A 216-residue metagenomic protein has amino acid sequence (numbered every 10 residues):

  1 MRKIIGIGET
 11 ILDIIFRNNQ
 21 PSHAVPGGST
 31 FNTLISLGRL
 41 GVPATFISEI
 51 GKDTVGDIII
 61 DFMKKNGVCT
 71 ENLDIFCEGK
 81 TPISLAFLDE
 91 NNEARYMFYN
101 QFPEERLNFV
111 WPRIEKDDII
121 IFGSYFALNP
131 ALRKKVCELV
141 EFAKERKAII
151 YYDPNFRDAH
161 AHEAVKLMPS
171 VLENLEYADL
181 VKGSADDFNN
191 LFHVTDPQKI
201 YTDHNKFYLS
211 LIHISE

Functional and structural regions predicted by a protein language model:
M1-C69: Glycine-rich phosphate/adenosyl-contacting loop at the front of the ribokinase-like
K3-I5, D118-I119, L180: Structural motif
G38, K64, E141-E145, L175: Anion (oxyanion) recognition and catalysis
P43-S124: Conserved N-terminal subdomain of the carbohydrate kinase-like
Q101, Y125, N155-A159, D186: Active-site beta-loop-alpha junctions enriched in small/polar residues
R146, H160-E216: Conserved phosphate/ATP/ADP-binding segment of small-molecule kinases
K147-Y151: Short beta-strand/loop segments at the ligand-binding rim of alpha/beta enzyme cores
